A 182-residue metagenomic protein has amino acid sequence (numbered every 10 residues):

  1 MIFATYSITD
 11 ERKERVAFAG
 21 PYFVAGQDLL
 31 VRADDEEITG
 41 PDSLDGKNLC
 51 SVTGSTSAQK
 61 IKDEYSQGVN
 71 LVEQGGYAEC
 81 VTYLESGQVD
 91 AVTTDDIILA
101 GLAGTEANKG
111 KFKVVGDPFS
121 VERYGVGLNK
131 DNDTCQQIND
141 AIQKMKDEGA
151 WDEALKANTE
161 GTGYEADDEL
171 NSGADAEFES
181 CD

Functional and structural regions predicted by a protein language model:
M1-S43: Acidic, polar ligand-binding/catalytic clefts
M1-T9, A25, A33, V52-T56 (+3 more regions): Beta->alpha turn/N-cap motifs
T5-R15, K62, D90-S120: A ligand-binding cleft/hinge motif common to bilobed small-molecule-binding domains
F23-V31, A100, G104-Q143, T162-D182: Periplasmic-binding protein-like
E36-T39, V72-S86, E122: Short helix-initiation/N-cap motifs at beta->coil->alpha
P41-S55, V69: Short loop->beta-strand "edge-of-pocket" segments that line small-molecule binding or catalytic clefts across diverse
S57-G75, A103-A107: Ligand-binding cleft/hinge of the Venus flytrap
S57-I61, I142-G161: Periplasmic-binding protein-like
